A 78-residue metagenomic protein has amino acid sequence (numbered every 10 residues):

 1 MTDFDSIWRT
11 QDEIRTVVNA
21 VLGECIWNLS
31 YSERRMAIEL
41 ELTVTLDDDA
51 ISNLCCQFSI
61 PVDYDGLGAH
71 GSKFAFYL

Functional and structural regions predicted by a protein language model:
M1-M36: An N-terminal amphipathic alpha-helical segment
S30-H70, A75: Acidic, low-complexity, intrinsically disordered interaction modules
